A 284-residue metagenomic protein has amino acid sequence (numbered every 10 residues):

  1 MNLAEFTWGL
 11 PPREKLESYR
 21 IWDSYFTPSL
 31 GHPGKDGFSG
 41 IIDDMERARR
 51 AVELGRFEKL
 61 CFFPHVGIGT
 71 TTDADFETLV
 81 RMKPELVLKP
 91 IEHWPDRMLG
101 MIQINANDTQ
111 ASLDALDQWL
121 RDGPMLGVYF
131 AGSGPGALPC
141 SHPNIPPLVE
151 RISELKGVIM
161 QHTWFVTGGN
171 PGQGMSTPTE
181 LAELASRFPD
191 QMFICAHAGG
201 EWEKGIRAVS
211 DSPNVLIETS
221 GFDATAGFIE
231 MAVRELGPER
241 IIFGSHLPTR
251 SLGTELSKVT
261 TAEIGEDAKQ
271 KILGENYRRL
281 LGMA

Functional and structural regions predicted by a protein language model:
M1-S29, P33-K59, G237-R240, G253-A284: Mid-to-C-terminal alpha-helical segments outside catalytic/metal-binding sites
I21-S24, C61-F63, M101-I102, Y129 (+3 more regions): Active-site neighborhood of phospho(di)ester-bond hydrolases with catalytic His/Asp-centered motifs
Y25, V52, V87, W119 (+7 more regions): Conserved, mostly hydrophobic/aromatic
F26, P33, E46-D75, R97-N105 (+2 more regions): Divalent metal-dependent hydrolysis catalytic cores, especially in the metallo-beta-lactamase
T27-P33, H65, Q103-N107, A131-P135 (+4 more regions): Active-site beta-loop-alpha junctions enriched in small/polar residues
P33-I41, I68-L79, G168-M175: Short, flexible/disordered intra-domain loops and linkers
A74-T167: Active-site gating/metal-coordination segments in enzymes
G123-G127, A137-I242: Catalytic pocket-lining loop regions of alpha/beta-barrel enzymes, especially the amidohydrolase/enolase/GH5 lineages
